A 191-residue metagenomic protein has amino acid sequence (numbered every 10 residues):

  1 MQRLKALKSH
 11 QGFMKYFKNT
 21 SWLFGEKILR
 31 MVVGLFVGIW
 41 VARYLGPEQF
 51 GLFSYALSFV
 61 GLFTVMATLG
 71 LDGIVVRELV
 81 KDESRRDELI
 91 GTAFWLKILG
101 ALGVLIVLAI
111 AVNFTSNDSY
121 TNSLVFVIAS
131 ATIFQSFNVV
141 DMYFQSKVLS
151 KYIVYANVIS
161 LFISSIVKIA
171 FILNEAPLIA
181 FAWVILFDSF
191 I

Functional and structural regions predicted by a protein language model:
M1-G34, S84-D87, G91: N-terminal membrane topogenesis motif
Q2-L4, T64, W95-I191: Hydrophobic transmembrane helix module of multi-pass membrane transport proteins
S9-M14, L45-E48, F63-I98, Q145-Y152: Transmembrane-helix boundary and interhelical linker motifs in polytopic inner-membrane proteins
Y16-F36, F59, F126, S130 (+2 more regions): Residue-level signal for short hydrophobic patches within transmembrane helices of multi-pass membrane transporters
N19-L23, F50-G51, I74, E88-L89 (+4 more regions): Alpha-helical transmembrane segments and their helix-entry boundary regions
V33-V37, S54-K81, I133-D141, F190-I191: Small-residue-rich midsections of specific transmembrane alpha-helices
F36-L62, N122, L178-A182: Interfacial/gating helices of multi-pass transporter permease domains
